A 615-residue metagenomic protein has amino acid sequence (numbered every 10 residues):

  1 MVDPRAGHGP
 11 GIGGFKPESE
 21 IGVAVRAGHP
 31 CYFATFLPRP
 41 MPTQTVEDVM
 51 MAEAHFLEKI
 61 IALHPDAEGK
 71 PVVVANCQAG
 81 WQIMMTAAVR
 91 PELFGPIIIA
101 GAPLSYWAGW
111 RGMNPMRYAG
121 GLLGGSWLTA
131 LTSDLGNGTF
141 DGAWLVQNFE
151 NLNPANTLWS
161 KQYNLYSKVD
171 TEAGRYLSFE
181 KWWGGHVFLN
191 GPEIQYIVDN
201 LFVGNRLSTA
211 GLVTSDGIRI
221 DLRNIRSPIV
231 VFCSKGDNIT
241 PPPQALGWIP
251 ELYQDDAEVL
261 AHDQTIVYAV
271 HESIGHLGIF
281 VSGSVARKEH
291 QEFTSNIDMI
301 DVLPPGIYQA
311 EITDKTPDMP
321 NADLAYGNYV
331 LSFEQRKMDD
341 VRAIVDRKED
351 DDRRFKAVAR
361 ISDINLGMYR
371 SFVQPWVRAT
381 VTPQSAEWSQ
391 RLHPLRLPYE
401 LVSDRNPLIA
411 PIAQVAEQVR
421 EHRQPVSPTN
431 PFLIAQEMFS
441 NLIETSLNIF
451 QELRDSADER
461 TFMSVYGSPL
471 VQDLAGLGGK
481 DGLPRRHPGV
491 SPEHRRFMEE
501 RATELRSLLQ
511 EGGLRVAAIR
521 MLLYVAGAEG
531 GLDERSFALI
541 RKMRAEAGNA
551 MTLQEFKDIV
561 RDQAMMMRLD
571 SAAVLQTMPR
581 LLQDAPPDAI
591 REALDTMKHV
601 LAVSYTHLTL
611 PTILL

Functional and structural regions predicted by a protein language model:
M1-L37: Short, surface-exposed "cap/lid" segments of acyl-processing enzymes
G9, F202, T214-I220, N224-S227 (+2 more regions): Alpha/beta-hydrolase-fold serine-hydrolase catalytic core, especially in secreted/extracellular enzymes
T45-A62: Alpha/beta-hydrolase active-site loop
A62, D66-G69, I83-P192, N321-R423: Alpha/beta-hydrolase-fold enzymes
A75-A79: Gly/Ala-rich beta-loop-alpha elbow adjacent to hydrolase catalytic centers
V231-C233: Short beta-strand/loop motif that positions the catalytic acidic residue of the alpha/beta-hydrolase fold
G236-T240: Acidic catalytic loop of the alpha/beta-hydrolase fold
G478-L610, L615: Small-residue-enriched hydrophobic alpha-helices in membranes
